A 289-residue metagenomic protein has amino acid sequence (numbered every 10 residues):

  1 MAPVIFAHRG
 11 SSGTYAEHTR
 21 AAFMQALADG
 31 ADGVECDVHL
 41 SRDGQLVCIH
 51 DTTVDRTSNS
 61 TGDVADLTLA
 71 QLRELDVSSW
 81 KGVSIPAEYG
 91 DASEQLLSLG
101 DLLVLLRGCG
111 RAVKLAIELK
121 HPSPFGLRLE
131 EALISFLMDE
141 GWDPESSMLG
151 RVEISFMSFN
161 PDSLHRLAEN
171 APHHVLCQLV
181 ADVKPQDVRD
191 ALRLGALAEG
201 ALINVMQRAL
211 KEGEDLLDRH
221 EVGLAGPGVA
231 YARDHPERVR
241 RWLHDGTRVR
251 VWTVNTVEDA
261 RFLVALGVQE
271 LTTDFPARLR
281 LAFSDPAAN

Functional and structural regions predicted by a protein language model:
M1-N289: Phosphate-group recognition and catalysis centered on beta-loop-alpha active-site segments
